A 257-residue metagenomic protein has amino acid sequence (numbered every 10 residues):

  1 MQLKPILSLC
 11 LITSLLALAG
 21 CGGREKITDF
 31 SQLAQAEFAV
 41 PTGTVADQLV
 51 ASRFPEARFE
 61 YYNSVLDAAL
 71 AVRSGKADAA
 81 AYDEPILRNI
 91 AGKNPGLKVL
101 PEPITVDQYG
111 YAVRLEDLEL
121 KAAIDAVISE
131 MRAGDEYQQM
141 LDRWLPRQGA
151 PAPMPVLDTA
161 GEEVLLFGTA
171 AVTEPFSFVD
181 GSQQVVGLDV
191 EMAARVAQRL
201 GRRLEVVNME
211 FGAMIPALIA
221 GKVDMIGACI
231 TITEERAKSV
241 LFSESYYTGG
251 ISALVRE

Functional and structural regions predicted by a protein language model:
Q2-E37, A122, S129-E205: N-terminal hydrophobic or amphipathic helices and topogenic motifs
G22-Q32, E84-V106, L115, A194 (+2 more regions): Acidic, polar ligand-binding/catalytic clefts
S31, A57, S64-A68, S74-G149: Extended, hydrophobic interaction surfaces within ordered domains
A36-P41, V255: Short, hydrophobic beta-strand segments that form beta-sheet elements in well-ordered domains
E37, E56-Y61, V65, A69-L70 (+3 more regions): Extracytoplasmic small-molecule ligand-binding "clamshell" domains of the periplasmic binding protein/Venus flytrap
A39-S52: Secondary-structure junction motif
A46-L49, D107, A123, E136 (+2 more regions): Hydrophobic alpha-helical segments typical of transmembrane helices and their membrane-interface/capping positions
